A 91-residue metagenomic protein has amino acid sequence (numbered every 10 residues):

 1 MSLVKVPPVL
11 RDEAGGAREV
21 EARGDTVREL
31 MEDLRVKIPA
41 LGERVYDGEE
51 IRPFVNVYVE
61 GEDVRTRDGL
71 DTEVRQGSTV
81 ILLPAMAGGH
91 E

Functional and structural regions predicted by a protein language model:
M1-E91: Ubiquitin-like/PB1-type beta-grasp interaction modules and other compact soluble beta-rich domains
